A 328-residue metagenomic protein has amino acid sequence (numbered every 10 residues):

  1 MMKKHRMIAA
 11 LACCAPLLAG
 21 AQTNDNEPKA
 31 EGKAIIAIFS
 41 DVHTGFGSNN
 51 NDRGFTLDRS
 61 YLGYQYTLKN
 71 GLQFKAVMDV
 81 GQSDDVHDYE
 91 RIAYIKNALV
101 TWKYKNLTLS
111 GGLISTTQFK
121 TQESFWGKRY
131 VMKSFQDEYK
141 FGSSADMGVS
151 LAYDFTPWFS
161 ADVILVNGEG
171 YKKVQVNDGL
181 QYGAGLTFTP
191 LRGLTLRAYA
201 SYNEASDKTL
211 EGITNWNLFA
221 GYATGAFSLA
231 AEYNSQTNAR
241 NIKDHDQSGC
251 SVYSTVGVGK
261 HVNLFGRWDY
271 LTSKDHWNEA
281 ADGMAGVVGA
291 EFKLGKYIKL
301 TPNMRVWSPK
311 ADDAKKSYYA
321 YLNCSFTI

Functional and structural regions predicted by a protein language model:
M1-E27: Cleavable N-terminal export/targeting peptides
T23-G45, N49-G168, D178-L180, T187-L194 (+2 more regions): Outer membrane beta-barrel
S40-F46, R59-Y61, M78-D84, Y104 (+8 more regions): Transmembrane beta-strands of outer-membrane beta-barrel pores
N49-T56, H87-I95, Y139-S143, K173-G179 (+4 more regions): Replace "Gram-negative outer membrane beta-barrel proteins" with "bacterial and organellar outer membrane beta-barrel
D58, V80, Y94-K96, A145 (+10 more regions): Transmembrane beta-barrel architecture of outer-membrane proteins
N177, T187-D275: Detector for outer-membrane/organellar transmembrane beta-barrel domains, recognizing the amphipathic beta-strand
L186-F188, F292, K316-I328: Outer-membrane beta-barrel "beta-signal"
S251-T301, R305: Outer membrane beta-barrel transmembrane domains
